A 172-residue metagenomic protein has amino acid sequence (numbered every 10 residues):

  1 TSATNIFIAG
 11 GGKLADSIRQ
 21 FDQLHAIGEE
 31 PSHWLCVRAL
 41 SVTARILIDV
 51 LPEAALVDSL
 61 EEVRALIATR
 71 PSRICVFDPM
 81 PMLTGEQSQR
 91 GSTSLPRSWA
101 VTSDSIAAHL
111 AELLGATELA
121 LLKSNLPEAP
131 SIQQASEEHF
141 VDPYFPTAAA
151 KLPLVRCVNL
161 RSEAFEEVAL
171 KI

Functional and structural regions predicted by a protein language model:
T1-V168: Nucleotide/pyrophosphate-binding catalytic subdomain
L170-I172: Short, surface-exposed amphipathic charged segments that create phosphate/polyanion-binding patches used for binding
